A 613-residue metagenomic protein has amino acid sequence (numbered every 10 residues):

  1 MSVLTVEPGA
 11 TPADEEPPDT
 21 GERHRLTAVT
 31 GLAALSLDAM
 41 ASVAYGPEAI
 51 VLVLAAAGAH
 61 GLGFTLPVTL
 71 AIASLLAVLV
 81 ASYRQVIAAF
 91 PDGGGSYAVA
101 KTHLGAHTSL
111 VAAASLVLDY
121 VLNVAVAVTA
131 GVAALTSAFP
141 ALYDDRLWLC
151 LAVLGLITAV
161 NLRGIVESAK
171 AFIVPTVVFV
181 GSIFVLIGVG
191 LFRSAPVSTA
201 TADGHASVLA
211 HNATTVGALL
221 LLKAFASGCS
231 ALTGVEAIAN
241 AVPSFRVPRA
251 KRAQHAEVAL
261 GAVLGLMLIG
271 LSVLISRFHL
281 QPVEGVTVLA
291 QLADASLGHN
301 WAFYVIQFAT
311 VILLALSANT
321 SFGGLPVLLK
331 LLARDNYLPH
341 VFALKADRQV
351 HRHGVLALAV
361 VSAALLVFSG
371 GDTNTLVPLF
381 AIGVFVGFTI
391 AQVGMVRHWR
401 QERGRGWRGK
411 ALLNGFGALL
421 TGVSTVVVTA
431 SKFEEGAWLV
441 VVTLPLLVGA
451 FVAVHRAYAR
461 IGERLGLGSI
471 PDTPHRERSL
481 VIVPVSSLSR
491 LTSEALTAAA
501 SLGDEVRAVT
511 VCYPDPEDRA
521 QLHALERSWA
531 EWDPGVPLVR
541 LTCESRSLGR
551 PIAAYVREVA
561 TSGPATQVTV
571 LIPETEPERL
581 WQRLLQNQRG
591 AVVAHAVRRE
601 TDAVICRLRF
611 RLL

Functional and structural regions predicted by a protein language model:
M1-E22, R460-L613: Cytosolic C-terminal regulatory domains/tails of membrane transporters and channels
L32, V341-R352, F388-F433, G468-P471: C-terminal membrane-solvent junction of multi-pass transporters and transport-like membrane proteins
I50-K101, H107-S115, V126-V153, G261-I269: Extracellular loop-to-transmembrane helix junctions
A106, R146-L151, S244-M267, A333-V367 (+1 more regions): Loop-to-transmembrane helix boundary motifs in multi-pass membrane proteins
L154-F192, A256-L260, V377-I390, G409-L420 (+1 more regions): Membrane-interface loop-to-helix entry segments
V177, G181-T233, S431, E435 (+1 more regions): Helix-loop-helix junctions that connect adjacent transmembrane segments in multi-pass membrane transporters
F179-H205, S272-H279, T389-G404, A453-G462: Hydrophobic alpha-helical segments and their helix-loop junctions in multi-pass secondary transporters
G190-S198, Q254-A290: Extracellular/periplasmic helix-exit of transmembrane alpha-helices
